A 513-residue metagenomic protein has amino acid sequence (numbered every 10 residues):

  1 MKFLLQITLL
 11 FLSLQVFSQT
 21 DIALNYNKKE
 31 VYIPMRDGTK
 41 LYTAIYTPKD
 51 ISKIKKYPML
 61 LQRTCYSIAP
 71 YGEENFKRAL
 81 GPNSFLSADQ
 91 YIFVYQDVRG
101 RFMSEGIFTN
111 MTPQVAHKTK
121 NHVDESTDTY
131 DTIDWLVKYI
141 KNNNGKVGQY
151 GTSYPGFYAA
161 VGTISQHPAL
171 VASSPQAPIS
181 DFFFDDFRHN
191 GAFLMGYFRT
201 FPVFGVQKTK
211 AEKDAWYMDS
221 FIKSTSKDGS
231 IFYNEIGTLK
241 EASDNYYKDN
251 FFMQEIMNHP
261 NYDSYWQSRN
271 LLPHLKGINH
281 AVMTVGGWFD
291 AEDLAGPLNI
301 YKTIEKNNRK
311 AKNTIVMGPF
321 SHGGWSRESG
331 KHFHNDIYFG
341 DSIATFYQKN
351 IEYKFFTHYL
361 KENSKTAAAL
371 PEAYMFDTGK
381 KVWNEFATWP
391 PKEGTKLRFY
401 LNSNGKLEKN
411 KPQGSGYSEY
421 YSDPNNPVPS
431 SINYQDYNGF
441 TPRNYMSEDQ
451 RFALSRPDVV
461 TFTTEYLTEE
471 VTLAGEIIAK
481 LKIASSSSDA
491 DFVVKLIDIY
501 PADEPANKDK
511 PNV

Functional and structural regions predicted by a protein language model:
M1-T20: Bacterial Sec-dependent N-terminal signal peptides
T20-K55, T463-E469, K482: N-terminal cap/lid segment of alpha/beta-hydrolase-fold proteins
D50-K138, R188, E328-F339, P501 (+1 more regions): Cap/lid segment of the alpha/beta-hydrolase catalytic domain
A79, A88, N110-P113, T119-H122 (+2 more regions): Accessory cap/linker subdomain of secreted extracellular hydrolases
K141-S153: Alpha/beta-hydrolase fold nucleophile elbow
K223-K227, Y233-K240, H332-V513: C-terminal, loop-rich substrate-recognition/catalytic regions characterized by aromatic stacking residues
I278, T284-G286: Short beta-strand/loop motif that positions the catalytic acidic residue of the alpha/beta-hydrolase fold
A295-T314: Active-site-adjacent alpha-helix of alpha/beta-hydrolase-fold enzymes
